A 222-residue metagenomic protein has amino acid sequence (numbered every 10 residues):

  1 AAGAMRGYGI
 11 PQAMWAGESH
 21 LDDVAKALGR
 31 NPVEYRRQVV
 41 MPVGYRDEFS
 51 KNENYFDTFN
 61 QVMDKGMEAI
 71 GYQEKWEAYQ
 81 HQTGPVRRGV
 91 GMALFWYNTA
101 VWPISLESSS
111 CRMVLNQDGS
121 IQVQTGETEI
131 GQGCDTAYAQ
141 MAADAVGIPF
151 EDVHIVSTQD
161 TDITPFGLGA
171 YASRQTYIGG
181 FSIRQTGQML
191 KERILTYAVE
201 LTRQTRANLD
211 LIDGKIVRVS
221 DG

Functional and structural regions predicted by a protein language model:
A1-A2, V43-Y45, I163-R174: A short small-residue
A1-A4, G222: Short intrinsically disordered, low-complexity coil segments enriched in acidic
A4-V39, Q61, K65, A100 (+3 more regions): Alpha-helical support elements that line or immediately flank enzyme active sites and cofactor-binding pockets
R37-G44, Y79-F95, S157-T161, A198-D221: A glycine-rich phosphate-binding loop feature that marks nucleotide/adenosyl-phosphate handling sites
V39-S120: Helix-loop-helix junctions that connect adjacent transmembrane helices in secondary transporters/permeases, recognized
D47-S50, I104, G133-T136, T164-A170 (+1 more regions): Short acidic, glycine/serine/threonine-rich loops at helix termini
S110-V114, A145, N208-D210: Short, surface-exposed charged micro-motifs
E151-P165: Substrate-binding beta-hairpin/strand module that engages nucleic acids
